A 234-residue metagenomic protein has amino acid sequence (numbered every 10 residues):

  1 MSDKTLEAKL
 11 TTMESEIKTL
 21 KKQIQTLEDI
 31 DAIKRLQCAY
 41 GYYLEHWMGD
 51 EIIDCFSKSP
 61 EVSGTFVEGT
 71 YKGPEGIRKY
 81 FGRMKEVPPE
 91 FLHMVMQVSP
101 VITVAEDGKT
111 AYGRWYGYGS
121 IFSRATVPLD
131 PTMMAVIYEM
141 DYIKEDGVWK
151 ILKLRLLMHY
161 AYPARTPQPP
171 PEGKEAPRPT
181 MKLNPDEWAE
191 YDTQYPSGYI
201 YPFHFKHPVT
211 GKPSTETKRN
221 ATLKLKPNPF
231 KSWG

Functional and structural regions predicted by a protein language model:
S2-K34, E145-G234: Terminal "cap-and-tail" regions of soluble proteins that handle hydrophobic small molecules
T5, E28, G69-K72, D130: A structural signal for alpha-helical segments
D31, H93, P131-M133: Transmembrane beta-barrel outer-membrane domains
R35-C55: Short acidic-aromatic low-complexity motifs
Q37, Q97-S99, A135-E139, I151-K153: Extracellular structured ligand-interaction cores
L44-M48, P60, M158: A generic secondary-structure signal for well-formed alpha-helical elements
G49-G119: A solvent-exposed, acidic/Ser-Thr-rich amphipathic alpha-helical stretch
T110-D146, Y160-M181: Exposed beta-sheet edge and beta->alpha loop/turn motif
